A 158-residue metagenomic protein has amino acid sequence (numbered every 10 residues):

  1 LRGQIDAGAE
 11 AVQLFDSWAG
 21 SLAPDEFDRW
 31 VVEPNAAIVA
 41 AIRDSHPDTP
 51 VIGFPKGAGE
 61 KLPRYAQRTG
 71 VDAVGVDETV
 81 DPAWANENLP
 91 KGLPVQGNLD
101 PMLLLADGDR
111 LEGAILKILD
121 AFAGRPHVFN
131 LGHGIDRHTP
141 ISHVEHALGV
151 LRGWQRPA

Functional and structural regions predicted by a protein language model:
L1-A158: Active-site loop segments of alpha/beta catalytic cores
